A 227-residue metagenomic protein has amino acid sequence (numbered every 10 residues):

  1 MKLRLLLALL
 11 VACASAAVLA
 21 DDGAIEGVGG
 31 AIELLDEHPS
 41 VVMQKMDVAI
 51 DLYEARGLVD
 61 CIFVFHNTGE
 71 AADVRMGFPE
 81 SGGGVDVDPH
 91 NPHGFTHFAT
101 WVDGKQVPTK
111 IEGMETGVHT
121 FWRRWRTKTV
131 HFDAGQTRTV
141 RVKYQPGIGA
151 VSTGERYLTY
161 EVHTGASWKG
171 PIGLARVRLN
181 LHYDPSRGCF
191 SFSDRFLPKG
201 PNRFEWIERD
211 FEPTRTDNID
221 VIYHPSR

Functional and structural regions predicted by a protein language model:
K2-A8: Sec-dependent signal peptide recognition, specifically the positively charged N-region followed immediately by
C13-S15: N-terminal signal peptide c-region/cleavage motif recognized by signal peptidases
V18-R227: Lumenal/extracellular ectodomains and adaptor appendage modules of the eukaryotic vesicle/secretory system
